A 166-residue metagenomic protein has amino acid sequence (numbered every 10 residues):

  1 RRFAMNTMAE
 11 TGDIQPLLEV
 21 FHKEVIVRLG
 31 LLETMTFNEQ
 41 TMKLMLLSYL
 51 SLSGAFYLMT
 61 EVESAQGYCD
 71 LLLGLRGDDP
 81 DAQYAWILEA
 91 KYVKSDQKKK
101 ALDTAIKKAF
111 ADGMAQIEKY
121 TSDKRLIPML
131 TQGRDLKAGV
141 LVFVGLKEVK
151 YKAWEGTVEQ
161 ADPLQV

Functional and structural regions predicted by a protein language model:
R1-A101, I106-G113, I117, T121 (+1 more regions): Extended alpha-helical interface modules used as scaffolds for assembling large macromolecular complexes
A105-A153: Nucleic-acid nuclease catalytic cores
